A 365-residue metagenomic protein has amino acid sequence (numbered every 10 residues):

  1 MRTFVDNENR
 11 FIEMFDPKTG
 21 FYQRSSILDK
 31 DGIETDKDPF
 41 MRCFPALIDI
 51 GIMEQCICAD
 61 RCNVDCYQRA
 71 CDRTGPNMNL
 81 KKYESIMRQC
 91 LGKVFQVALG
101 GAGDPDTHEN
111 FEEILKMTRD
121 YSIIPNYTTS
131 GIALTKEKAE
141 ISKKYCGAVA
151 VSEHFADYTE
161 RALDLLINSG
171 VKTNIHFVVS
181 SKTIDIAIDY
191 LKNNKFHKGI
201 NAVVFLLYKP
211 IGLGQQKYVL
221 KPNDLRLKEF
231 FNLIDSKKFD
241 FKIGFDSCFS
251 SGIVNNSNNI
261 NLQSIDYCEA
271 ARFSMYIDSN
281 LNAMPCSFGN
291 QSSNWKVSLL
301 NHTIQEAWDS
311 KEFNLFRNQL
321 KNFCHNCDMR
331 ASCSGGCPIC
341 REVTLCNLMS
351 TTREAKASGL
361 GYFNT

Functional and structural regions predicted by a protein language model:
M1-C58, D309-N314: N-terminal [4Fe-4S]-dependent radical SAM core
M1-F11, K18, F44, C66-C71 (+2 more regions): Flexible mid-to-C-terminal extensions adjoining Fe-S/redox cofactors in radical SAM and related proteins
M1-N9, A202-S292, S332, Y362-T365: A C-terminal junction/extension of Radical SAM enzymes
R24-K37, N255-L262, N294-W308: Acidic, low-complexity intrinsically disordered segments
K37-K82, I339: Canonical Radical SAM [4Fe-4S] cluster-binding loop centered on the CxxxCxxC motif and its immediate flanking residues
D49, M53, I57-N63, I265 (+3 more regions): Residues immediately within or flanking Cys/His clusters that coordinate Zn2+ in small zinc-binding modules
L80-G212: Radical SAM/AdoMet-radical enzyme domain recognition
